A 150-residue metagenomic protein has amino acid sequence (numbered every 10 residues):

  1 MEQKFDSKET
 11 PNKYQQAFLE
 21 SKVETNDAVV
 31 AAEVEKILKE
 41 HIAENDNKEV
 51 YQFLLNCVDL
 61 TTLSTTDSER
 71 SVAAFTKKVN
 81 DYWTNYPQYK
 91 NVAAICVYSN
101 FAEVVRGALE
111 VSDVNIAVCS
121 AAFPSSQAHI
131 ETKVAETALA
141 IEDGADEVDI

Functional and structural regions predicted by a protein language model:
M1-N56: Charged, compositionally biased N-terminal leader segments and the immediate start of the first structured element
H41-L55, T66-K90, N100-I150: Alpha/beta enzyme core
L63: A short, histidine- and acid-enriched strand-loop-helix "catalytic/donor-clamping" loop that lines the nucleotide-sugar
I95-V97: Short, hydrophobic beta-strand segments that form beta-sheet elements in well-ordered domains
